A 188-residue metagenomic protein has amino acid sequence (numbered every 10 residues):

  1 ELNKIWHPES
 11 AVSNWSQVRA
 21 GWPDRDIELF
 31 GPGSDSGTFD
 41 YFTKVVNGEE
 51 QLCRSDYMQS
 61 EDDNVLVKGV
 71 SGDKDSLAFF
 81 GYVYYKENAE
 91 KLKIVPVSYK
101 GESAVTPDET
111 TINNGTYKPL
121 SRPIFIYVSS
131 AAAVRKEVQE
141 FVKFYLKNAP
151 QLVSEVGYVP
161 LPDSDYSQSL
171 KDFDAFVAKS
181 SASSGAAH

Functional and structural regions predicted by a protein language model:
E1-H188: Flexible loop/hinge segments at secondary-structure junctions
